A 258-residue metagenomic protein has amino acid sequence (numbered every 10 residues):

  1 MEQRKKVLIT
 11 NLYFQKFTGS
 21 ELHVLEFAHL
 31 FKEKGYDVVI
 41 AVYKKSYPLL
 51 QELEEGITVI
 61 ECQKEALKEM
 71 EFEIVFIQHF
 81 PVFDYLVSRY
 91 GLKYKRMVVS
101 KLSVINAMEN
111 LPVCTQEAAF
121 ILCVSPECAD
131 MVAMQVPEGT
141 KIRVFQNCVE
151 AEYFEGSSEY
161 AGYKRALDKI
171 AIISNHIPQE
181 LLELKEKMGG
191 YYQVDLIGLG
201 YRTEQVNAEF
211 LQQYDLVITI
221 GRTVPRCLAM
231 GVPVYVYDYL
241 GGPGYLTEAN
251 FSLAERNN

Functional and structural regions predicted by a protein language model:
N11-L25, P178-Q179: A short, glycine/small-residue-rich beta-strand->loop->alpha-helix junction that serves as a flexible
S20-F31, P48: Short amphipathic alpha-helix
A66-M70, R202-Q213, T219, P225 (+1 more regions): Short acidic alpha-helix that forms the nucleotide-activated donor recognition element in Leloir-type transferases
I77-F83, K101: Short His-centered aromatic/hydrophobic patch
V99, M108-L122, F210-L211: A conserved, positively charged/aromatic
M108-P112, D130-M134, R143, C148-A166 (+1 more regions): Acidic anion/phosphate-binding donor-loop and adjacent secondary structure in glycosyltransferase catalytic cores
E109, A118-T140, Q179-E180: A short, active-site helix/loop in glycosyltransferases that binds the activated sugar's phosphate group
P225-N258: Catalytic binding pocket for nucleotide-activated donors in carbohydrate/polymer assembly enzymes
